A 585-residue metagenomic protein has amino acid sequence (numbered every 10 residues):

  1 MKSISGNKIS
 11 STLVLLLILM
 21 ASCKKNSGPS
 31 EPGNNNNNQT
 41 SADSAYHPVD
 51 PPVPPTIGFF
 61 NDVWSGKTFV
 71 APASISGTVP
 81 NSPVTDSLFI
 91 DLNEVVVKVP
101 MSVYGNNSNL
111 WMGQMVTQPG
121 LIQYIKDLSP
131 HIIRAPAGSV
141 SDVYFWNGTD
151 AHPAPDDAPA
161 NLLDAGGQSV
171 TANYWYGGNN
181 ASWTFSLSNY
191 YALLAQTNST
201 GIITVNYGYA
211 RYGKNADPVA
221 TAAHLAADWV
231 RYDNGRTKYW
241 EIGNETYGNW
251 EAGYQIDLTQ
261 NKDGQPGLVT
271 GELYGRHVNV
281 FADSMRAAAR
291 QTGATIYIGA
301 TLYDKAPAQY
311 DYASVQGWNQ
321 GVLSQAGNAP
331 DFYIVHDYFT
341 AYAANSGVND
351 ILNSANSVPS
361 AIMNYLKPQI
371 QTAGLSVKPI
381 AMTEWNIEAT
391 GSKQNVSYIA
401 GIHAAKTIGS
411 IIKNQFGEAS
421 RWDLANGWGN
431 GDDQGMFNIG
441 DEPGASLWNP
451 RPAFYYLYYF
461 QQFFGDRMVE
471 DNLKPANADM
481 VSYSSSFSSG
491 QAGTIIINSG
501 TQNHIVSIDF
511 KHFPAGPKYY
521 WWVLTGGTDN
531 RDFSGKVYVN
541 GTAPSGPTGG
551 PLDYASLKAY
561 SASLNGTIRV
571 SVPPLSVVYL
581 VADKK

Functional and structural regions predicted by a protein language model:
K2-T12: Bacterial N-terminal signal peptides that target proteins for export
V14-P54, G58, V63: Bacterial Sec-dependent N-terminal signal peptides
P48-N328: N-terminal catalytic cores of secreted or lumenal carbohydrate-active enzymes
W111-M115, V140-Y144, A210-Y212, Y247-W250 (+7 more regions): Flexible loop/turn segments at secondary-structure boundaries
T270-A404, N414: Noncatalytic carbohydrate-binding groove/subsite architecture in carbohydrate-active enzymes
M382-F464, M468-S482, S488-S489: Aromatic/acidic polysaccharide-binding cleft in carbohydrate-active enzymes
N477-D529, L575-V581: Carbohydrate-binding surface patches
F513-I568, V572: Acidic, Ser/Thr/Pro-rich beta/coil linker or hinge segments at domain junctions
